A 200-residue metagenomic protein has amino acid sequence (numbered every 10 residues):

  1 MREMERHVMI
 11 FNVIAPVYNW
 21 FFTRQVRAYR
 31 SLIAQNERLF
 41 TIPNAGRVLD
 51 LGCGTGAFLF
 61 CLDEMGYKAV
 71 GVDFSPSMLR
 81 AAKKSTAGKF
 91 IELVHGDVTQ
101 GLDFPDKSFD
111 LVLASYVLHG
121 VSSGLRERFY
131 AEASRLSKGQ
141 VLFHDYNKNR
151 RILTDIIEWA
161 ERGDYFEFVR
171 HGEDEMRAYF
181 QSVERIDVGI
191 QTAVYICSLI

Functional and structural regions predicted by a protein language model:
R2-T41, T55-G101, G124-L125, L142-I200: Class I (Rossmann-like) S-adenosyl-L-methionine-dependent methyltransferase catalytic domain, capturing the SAM-binding
A45-G54: Conserved class I S-adenosyl-L-methionine
R47, K68, E92, S108-D110: Structural signature of beta-strand start/N-cap positions in the alpha/beta core of ABC transporter nucleotide-binding
L102-K107: Short amphipathic alpha-helix with an adjacent loop that forms part of the alpha/beta core around
L113: A conserved beta-strand element that flanks and buttresses the S-adenosyl-L-methionine
V117: Hydrophobic adenine-recognition pocket in adenosine-nucleotide-binding enzymes
E127-G139: A short glycine-rich, Lys/Arg-flanked "PGG" loop and its adjoining helix->strand segment in the class I
